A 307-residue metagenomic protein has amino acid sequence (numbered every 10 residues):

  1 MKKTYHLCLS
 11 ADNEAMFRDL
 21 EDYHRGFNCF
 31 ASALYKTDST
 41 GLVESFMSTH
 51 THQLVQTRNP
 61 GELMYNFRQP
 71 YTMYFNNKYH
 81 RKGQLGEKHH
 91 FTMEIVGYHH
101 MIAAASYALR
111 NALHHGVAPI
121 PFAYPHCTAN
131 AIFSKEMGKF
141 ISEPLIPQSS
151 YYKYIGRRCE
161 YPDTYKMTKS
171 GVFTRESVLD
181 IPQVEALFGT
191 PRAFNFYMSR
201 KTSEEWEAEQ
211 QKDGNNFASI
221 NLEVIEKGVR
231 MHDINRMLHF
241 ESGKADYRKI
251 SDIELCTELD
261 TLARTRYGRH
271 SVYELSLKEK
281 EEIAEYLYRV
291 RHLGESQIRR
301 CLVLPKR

Functional and structural regions predicted by a protein language model:
M1-T49, T57-R307: Short Pro-Cys-Gly-centered "Cys-loop" motif that presents a nucleophilic cysteine in a tight turn
